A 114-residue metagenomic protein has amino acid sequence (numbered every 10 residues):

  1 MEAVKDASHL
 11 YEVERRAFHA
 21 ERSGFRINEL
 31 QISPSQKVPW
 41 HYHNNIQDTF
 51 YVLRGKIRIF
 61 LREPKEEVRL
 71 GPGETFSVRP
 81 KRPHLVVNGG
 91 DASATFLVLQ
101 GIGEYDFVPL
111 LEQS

Functional and structural regions predicted by a protein language model:
M1-F25, P39-W40, P109-S114: A short, N-terminal "cap"/entry segment at the start of jelly-roll beta-barrel domains of the cupin/DSBH fold
S23, N45, P64, D91-A92: Short strand-connecting beta-turns/loops that link adjacent beta-strands
N28-H43: Conserved short histidine dyad/triad with adjacent acidic residue
Y42-N44, L61, N88: Non-cytosolic beta-sheet module surface loops
N45-Q47, Y51-I57: Glycine- and acidic-residue-biased ligand/ion/polar-headgroup-sensing regions
P64-P80: Short acidic-glycine-tyrosine-enriched beta hairpin
P72, P80-D106: Ligand-binding loop in jelly-roll beta-barrel domains
